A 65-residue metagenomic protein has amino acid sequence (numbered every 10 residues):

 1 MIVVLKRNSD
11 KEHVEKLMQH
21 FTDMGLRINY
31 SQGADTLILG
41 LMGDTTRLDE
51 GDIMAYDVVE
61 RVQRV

Functional and structural regions predicted by a protein language model:
M1-V65: Non-catalytic terminal accessory/regulatory regions of metabolic enzymes
